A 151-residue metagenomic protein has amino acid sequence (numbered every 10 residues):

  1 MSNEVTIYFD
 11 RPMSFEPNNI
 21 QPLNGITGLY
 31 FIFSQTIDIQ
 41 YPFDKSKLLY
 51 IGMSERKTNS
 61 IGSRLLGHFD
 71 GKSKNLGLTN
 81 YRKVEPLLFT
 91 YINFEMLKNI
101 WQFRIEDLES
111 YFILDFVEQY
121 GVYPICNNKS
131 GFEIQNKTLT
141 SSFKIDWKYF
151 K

Functional and structural regions predicted by a protein language model:
M1-K151: Boundary/linker segments flanking structured domains
